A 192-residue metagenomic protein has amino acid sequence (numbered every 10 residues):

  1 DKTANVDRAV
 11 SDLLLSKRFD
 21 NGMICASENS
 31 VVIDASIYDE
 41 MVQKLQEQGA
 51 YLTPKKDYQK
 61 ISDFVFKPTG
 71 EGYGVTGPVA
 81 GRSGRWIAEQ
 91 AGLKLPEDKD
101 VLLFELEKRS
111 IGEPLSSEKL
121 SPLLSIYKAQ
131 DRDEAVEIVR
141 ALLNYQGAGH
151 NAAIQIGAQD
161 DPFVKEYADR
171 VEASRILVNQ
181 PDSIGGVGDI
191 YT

Functional and structural regions predicted by a protein language model:
D1-S110, A135-E137: ALDH superfamily catalytic-core signature
L93-T192: Conserved C-terminal structural/oligomerization subdomain of aldehyde/semialdehyde dehydrogenase
